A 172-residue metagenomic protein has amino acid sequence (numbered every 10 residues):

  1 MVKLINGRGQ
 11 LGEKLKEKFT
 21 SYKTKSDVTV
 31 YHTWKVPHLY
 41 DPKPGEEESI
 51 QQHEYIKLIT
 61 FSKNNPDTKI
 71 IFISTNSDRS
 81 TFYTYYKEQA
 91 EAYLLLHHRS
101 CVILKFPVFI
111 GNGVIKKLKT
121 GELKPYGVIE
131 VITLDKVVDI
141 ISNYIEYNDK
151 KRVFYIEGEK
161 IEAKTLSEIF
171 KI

Functional and structural regions predicted by a protein language model:
V2-T20: N-terminal Rossmann NAD(P)H-binding glycine-rich loop of SDR-like oxidoreductase domains
I5, G9, E48-Q52, S80-E91 (+1 more regions): Short-chain dehydrogenase/reductase
K14, I140-I172: Mid/C-terminal beta-alpha module of Rossmann-like enzyme folds, strongest in SDR-family dehydrogenases/epimerases
K23-R79: NAD(P)H-binding glycine-rich loop region in Rossmannoid oxidoreductase-like domains and their noncatalytic homologs
Y31-H32, K69-S74, V102-K105, E130 (+1 more regions): Structural signature of the Rossmann-like NAD(P)-dependent dehydrogenase/reductase core
F72-Y83, F109-G113: Conserved catalytic-site region of short-chain dehydrogenase/reductase
E91-G113: Conserved beta-loop-beta element that borders a ligand/cofactor-binding pocket
I115-L118, L123-E146: Substrate-positioning beta->alpha
